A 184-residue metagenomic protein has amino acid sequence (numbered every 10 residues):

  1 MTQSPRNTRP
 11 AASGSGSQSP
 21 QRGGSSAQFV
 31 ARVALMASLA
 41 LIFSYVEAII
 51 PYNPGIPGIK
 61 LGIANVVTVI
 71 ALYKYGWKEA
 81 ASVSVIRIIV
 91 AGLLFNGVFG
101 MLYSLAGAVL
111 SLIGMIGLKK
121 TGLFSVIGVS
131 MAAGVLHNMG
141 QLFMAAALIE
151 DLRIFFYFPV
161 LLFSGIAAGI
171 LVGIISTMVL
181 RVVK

Functional and structural regions predicted by a protein language model:
T2-R9, S17-I70: Hydrophobic transmembrane alpha-helices
S25-M36, L61, N65, A80 (+5 more regions): Residue-level signature of transmembrane alpha-helical entry/exit and packing/kink sites in multi-pass membrane
V33-L35, I42, V83, S104-L136: Short helix-perturbing small/polar motifs within transmembrane alpha-helices
M36, P51, T68, V83 (+2 more regions): Alpha-helical transmembrane segments and their lipid-water interface positions in multi-pass membrane proteins
A40-Y45, G92, A108, L112-I116 (+3 more regions): Transmembrane alpha-helical segments of multi-pass membrane transport proteins and ion-pumping complexes
S44-L61, I86-M115, V126, L148-F158: Interfacial aromatic-anchored transmembrane helix boundaries in multi-pass membrane proteins
P57, G97, M101-L102, T121-K184: Membrane-embedded alpha-helical hairpins and interfacial helices in multi-pass inner-membrane proteins
I63-G76, G114-K119: Generic transmembrane alpha-helix motif of multi-pass integral membrane proteins
